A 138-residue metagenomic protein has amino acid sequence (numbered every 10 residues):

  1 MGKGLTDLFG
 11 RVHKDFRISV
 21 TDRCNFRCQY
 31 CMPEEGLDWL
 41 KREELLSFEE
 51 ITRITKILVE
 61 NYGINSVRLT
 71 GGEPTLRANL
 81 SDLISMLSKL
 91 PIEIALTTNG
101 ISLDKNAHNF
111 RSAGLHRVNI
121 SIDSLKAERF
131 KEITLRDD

Functional and structural regions predicted by a protein language model:
G2-T70, P74-E93: Conserved alpha-helical substructure of the radical SAM core
T52-R68, L76-D138: Radical SAM/AdoMet-radical enzyme domain recognition
